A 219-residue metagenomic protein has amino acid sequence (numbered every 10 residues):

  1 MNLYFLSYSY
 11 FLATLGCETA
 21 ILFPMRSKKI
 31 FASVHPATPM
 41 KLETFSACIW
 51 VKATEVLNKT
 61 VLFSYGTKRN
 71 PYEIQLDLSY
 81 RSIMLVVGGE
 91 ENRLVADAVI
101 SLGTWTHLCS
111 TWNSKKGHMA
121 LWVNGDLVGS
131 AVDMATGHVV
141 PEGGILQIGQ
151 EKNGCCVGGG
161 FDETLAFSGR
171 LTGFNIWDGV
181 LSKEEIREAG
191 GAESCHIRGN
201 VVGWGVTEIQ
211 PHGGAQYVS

Functional and structural regions predicted by a protein language model:
M1-S219: Extracellular glycan-associated modules
